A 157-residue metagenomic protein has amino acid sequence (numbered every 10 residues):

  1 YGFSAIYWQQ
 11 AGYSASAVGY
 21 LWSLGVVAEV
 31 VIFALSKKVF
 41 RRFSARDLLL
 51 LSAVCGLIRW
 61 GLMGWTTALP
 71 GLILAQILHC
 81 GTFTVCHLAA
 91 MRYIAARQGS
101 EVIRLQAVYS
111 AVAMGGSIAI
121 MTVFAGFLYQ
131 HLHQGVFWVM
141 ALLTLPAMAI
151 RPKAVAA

Functional and structural regions predicted by a protein language model:
Y1-L21, H87: Helix-loop boundary and gating motifs at the non-cytosolic
Y20-E29, H79, S110-M114: Transmembrane alpha-helical segments of major facilitator superfamily
V31-A45, Y129: Helix-to-loop junctions at the C-terminal end of transmembrane segments in multipass secondary transporters
D47-L62: Structural signature of the two symmetry-related core transmembrane helices
G64-A75: Helix-loop junctions at membrane interfaces in 12-TM secondary transporters
T84-Q98: Intracellular juxtamembrane helix-capping segments at the cytosolic ends of symmetry-related transmembrane helices
I103-Q130: A late C-terminal transmembrane helix in Major Facilitator Superfamily
F124-T144: A membrane-interface helix-boundary motif in multi-pass transporters
